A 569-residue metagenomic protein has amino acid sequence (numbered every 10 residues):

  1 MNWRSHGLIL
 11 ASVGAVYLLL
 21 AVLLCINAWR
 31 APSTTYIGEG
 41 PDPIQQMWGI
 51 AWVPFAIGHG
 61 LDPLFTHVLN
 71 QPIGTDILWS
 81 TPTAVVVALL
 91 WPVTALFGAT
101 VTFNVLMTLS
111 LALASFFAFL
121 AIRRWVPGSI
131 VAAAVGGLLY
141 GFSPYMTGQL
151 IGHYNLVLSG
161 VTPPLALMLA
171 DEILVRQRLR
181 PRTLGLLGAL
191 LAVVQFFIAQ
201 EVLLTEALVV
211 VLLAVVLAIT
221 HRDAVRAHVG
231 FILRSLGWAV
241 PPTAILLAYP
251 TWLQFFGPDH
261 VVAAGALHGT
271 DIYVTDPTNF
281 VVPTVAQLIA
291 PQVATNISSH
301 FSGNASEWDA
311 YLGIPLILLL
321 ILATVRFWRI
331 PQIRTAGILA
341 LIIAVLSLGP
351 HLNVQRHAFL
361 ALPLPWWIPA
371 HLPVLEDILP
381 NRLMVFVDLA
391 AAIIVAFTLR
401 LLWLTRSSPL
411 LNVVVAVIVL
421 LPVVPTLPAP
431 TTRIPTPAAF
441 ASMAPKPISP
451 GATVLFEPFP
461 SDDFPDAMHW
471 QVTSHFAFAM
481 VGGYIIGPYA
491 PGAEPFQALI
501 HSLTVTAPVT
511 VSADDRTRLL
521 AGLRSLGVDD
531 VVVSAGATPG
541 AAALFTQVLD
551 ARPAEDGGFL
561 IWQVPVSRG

Functional and structural regions predicted by a protein language model:
N2-H6, H221-L236, L320-P363, L404-L411: Membrane-interface helix-loop-helix junctions at transmembrane boundaries of multi-pass membrane enzymes, predominantly
I9-L19, L190-L191, A227-F255, G265-I272 (+2 more regions): Hydrophobic alpha-helical membrane-interfacial segments at the cytosolic entry of transmembrane helices
Y17, T108-W125, I130-T220, L236-A239 (+4 more regions): Membrane-embedded helix bundles of polyisoprenyl
L20-A114, L138, P144-L150, Y154-G160 (+4 more regions): Membrane-interface coil-to-helix junctions
P41-A56, P242-T324, P373, D377-P380 (+1 more regions): Periplasmic/ER-lumenal interhelical loops and adjacent helix-loop junctions in multi-pass membrane proteins
G237-A244, L341, I393-P425: Signature aromatic-anchored transmembrane alpha helix within multi-pass, membrane-resident enzymes that catalyze glycan
A266, V417-G569: Extracytoplasmic
Y311-I314, L360-L402: Hydrophobic/aromatic-rich transmembrane helices and adjacent perimembrane loops
